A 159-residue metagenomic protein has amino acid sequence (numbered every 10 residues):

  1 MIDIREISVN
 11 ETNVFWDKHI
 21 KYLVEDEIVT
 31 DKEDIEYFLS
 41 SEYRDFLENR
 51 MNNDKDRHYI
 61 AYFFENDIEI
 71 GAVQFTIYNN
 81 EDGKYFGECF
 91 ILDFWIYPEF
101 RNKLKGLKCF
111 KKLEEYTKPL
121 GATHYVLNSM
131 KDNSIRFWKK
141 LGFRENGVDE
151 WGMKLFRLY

Functional and structural regions predicted by a protein language model:
M1-E25: Conserved N-terminal entry element of GNAT/NAT acetyltransferase domains
L23-E48: Conserved GNAT-fold acetyl-CoA-binding loop/helix
I60-Y62, I68-I77, F90, W95: Conserved beta-strand in the GNAT
Y78-L92, R101, D149-G152: A conserved beta-turn-beta hairpin within the catalytic core of GNAT-like acetyltransferases that forms part
I96, N102-E115, K140: Conserved acetyl-CoA-binding loop-helix of GNAT-fold acetyltransferases
T117-M130: Conserved GNAT acetyl-CoA-binding A-motif
M130-K154: Conserved active-site alpha-helix within GNAT-family acetyltransferase domains
